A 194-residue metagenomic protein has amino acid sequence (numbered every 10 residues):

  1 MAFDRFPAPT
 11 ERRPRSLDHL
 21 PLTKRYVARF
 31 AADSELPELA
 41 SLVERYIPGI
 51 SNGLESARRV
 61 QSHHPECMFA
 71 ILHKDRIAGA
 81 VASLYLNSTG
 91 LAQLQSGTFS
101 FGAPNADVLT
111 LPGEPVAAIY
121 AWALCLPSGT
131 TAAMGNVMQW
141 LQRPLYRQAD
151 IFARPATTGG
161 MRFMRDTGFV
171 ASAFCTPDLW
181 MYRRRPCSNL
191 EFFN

Functional and structural regions predicted by a protein language model:
M1-A31, R45, P115-V116, Y146-N194: Terminal substrate-recognition subdomain of acyl/acetyltransferases
R5, P9-S56, H63, M68-H73 (+1 more regions): Short amphipathic alpha-helix that is part of the acyltransferase structural core
D33-P37, L54-E55, T89, T131-A132 (+1 more regions): Generic alpha-helical secondary structure signal
E44-G113: A conserved beta-strand-loop-helix scaffold within acyl/acetyltransferase catalytic domains
R76, S88-G90, T131, G160 (+1 more regions): Generic "edge-of-domain/loop-turn" microfeature
Y85-N87, S128, T157, P186: Non-catalytic surface loops within mature trypsin-like serine protease
L94-G168, C175: Acyl-donor binding region in acyl/amide transferases
